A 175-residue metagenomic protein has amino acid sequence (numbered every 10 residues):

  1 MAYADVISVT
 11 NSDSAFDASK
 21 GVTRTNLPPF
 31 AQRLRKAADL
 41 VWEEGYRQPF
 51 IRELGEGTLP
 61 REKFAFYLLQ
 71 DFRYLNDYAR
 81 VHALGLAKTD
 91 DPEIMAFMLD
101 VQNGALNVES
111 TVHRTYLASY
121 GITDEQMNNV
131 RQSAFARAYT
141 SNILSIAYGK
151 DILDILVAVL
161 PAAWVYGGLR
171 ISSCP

Functional and structural regions predicted by a protein language model:
A2-V22, F135-N142: Sequence termini and other peripheral, non-core segments
V9-A18, V22, R35-P60, Y78: Short alpha-helical hairpin
G21-F30, G55-A65, Y120, S145-K150: Short, charged, low-complexity loops and linkers
G21-R24, R52-G57, L84-A87, H113 (+1 more regions): Short hydrophobic/aromatic-rich motifs at helix boundaries and adjacent loops
P29-R33, L40-V41, Y46-F50, K63 (+5 more regions): Exposed alpha-helical structural elements
R33-K36, K63-Q70, D124-N129, I155: A ubiquitous short alpha-helical element
D39-E44, T58-K88, V108, V157-G167: Alpha-helical bundle segments that constitute or directly flank the non-heme di-iron/ferroxidase center
E93-P175: Active-site-proximal alpha-helical scaffolds that flank and shape metal-associated catalytic sites
